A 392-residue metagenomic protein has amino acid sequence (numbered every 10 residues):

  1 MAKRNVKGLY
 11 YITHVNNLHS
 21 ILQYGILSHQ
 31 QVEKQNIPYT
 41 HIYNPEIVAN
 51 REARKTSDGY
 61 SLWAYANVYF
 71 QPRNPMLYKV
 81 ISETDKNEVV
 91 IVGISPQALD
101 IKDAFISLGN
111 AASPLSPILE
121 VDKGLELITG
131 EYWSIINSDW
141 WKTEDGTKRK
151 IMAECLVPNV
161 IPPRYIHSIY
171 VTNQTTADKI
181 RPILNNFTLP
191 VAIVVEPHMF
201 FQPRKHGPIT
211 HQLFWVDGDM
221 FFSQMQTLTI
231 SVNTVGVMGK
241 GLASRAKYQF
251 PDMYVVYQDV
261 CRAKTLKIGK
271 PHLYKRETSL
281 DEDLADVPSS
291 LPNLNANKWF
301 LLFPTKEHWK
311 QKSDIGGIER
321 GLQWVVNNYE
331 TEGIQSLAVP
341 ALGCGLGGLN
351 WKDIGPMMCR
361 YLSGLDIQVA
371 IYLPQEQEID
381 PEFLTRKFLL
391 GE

Functional and structural regions predicted by a protein language model:
A2, V89, N186-E392: Macrodomain-like recognition of ADP-ribose-binding/processing modules
A2-N67, R73-H211: Active-site-proximal loop/hinge segments that shape catalytic or ion-binding/gating pockets
A66-F70, V232-V235: Short, hydrophobic, well-ordered secondary-structure elements
